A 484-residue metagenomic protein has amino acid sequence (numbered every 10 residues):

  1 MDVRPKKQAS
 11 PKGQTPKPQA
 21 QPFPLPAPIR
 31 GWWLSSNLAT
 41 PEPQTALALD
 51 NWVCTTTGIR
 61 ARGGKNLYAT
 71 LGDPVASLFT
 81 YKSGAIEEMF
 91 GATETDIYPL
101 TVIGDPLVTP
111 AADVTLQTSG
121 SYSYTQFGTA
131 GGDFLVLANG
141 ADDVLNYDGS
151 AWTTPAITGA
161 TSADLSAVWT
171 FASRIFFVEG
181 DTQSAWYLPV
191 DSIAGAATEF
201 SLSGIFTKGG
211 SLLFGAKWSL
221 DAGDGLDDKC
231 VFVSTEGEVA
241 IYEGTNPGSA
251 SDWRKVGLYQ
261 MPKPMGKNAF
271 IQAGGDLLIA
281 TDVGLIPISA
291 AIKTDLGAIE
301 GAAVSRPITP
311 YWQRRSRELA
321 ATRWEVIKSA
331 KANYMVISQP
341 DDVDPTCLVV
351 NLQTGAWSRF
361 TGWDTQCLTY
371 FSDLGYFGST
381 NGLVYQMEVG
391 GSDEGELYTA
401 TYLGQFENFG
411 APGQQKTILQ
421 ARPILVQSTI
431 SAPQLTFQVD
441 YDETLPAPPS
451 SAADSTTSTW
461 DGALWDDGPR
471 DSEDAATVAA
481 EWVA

Functional and structural regions predicted by a protein language model:
D2-P110, T115-F134, Q260-D276, D282-A484: Beta-sheet repeat architectures centered on beta-propellers
G91, L137-A138, N146-D148: Beta-strand-rich, repetitive solenoid scaffolds
A92-T93, N139-G140, E179-G180, S234-T235 (+2 more regions): Structural signature of WD-repeat beta-propellers
I97-Y98, D143-V144, S184-W186, V239 (+2 more regions): Structural signal for beta-propeller blades
D148-A172: Asp-box/WD-like beta-propeller blade repeats and closely related beta-sheet repeat scaffolds
V168-L226: Solenoidal tandem-repeat scaffolds enriched in leucines and small polar residues
D181, L226, S234, D341-D344: Short, solvent-exposed loop/turn segments at conserved positions within beta-propeller repeat blades
F232-M261: Surface-exposed extracellular loop regions of Gram-negative outer-membrane beta-barrel proteins
